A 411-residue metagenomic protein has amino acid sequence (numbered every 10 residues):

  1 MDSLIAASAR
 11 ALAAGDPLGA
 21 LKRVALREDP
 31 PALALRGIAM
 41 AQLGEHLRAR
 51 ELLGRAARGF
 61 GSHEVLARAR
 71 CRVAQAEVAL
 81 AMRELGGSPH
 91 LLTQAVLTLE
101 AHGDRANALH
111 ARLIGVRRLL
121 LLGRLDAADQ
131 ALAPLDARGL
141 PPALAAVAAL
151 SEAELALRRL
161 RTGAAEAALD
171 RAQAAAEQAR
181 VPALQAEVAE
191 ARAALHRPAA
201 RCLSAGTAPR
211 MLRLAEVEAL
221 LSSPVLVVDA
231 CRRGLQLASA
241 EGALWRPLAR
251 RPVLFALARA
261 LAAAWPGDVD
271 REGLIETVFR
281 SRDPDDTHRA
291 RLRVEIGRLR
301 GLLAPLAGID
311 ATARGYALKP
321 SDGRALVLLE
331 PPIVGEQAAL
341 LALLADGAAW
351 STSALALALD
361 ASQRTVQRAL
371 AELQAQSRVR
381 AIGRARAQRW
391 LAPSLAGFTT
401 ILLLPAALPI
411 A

Functional and structural regions predicted by a protein language model:
D2, P31, I38, R70 (+5 more regions): Residue register of alpha-helical TPR repeats
A6, L35, A67, A74 (+7 more regions): "A position-specific structural signal for the A-helix of alpha-solenoid helical repeats
S8, G15, Q185, E190-F255 (+4 more regions): Short boundary/linker motifs that mark transitions into or out of structured domains
L21, E28, G54-F60, T93-D104 (+2 more regions): Amphipathic alpha-helical segments of tetratricopeptide repeats
L257-R291: Positively charged, aromatic-enriched patches within helix-turn-helix-type DNA-binding elements, predominantly
D285-H288, L292-L328, A371-L391: DNA-binding patch around the recognition helix
A325-G335, L395-A411: Short, amphipathic alpha-helical interaction segments positioned at domain boundaries
